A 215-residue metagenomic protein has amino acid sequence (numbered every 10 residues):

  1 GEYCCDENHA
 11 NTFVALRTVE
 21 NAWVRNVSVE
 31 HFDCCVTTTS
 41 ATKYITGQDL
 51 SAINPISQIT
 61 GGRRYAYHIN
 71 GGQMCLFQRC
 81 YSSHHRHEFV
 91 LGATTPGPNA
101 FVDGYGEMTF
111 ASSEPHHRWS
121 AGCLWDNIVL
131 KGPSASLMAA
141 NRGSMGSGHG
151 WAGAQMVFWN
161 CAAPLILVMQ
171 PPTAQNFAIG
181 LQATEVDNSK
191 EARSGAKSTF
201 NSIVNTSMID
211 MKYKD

Functional and structural regions predicted by a protein language model:
G1-A10, S51-A66, P133-M145: Acidic/polar low-complexity surface segments
D6-V19, T38: Extracellular beta-strand-rich solenoid/capping regions of secreted or surface-exposed proteins that bind or remodel
E20-H31, T42-S57, G71-H87, T95-F110 (+3 more regions): Right-handed parallel beta-helix
A66-H68, L167: Noncatalytic linker/hinge segments flanking ATPase motor cores
V102-G104, D126-D215: Catalytic domains of carbohydrate-active enzymes that cleave complex glycans
